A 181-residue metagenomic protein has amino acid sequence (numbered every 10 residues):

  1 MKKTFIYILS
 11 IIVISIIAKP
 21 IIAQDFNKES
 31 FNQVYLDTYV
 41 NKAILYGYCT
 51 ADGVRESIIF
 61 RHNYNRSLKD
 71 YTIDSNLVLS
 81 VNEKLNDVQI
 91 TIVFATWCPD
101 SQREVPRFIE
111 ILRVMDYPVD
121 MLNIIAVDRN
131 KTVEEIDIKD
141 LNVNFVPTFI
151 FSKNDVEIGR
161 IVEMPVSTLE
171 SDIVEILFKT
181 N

Functional and structural regions predicted by a protein language model:
M1-F26: Bacterial Sec-dependent N-terminal signal peptides
P20-K84, V174-N181: Non-globular targeting/processing and membrane-anchoring segments
N86-Q89, D120, N154: Loop/turn elements at helix/coil->beta-strand transitions in domains of secreted/extracellular proteins
I92-A95, V119-E134: Thiol-based oxidoreductase modules, predominantly thioredoxin-like and allied folds used for disulfide exchange
A95-P106: Conserved redox-active cysteine motifs that mediate thiol-disulfide chemistry, especially di-cysteine Cys-X(1-2)-Cys
V114-P118: Short helix-capping segments at alpha-helix termini
N130-N144: Short Fe-S-cluster ligation motifs
F145, I150-N181: Non-catalytic, surface beta->alpha helical segment in thiol-disulfide oxidoreductase systems
